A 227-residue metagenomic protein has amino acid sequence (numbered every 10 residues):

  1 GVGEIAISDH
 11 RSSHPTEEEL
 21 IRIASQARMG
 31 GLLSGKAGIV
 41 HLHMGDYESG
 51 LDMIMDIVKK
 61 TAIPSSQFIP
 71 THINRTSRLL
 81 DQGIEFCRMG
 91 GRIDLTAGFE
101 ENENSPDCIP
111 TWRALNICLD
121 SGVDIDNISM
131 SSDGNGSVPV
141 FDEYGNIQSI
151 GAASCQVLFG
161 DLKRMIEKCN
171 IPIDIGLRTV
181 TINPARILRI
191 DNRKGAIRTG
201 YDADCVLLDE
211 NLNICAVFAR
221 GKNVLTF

Functional and structural regions predicted by a protein language model:
G1-S13: Metal-cofactor-binding active-site regions of metalloenzymes
H10-F141, I147-Q148: Active-site core of metal-dependent hydrolases
D120-Y201, C205-L207: His/Asp/Glu-enriched, well-ordered alpha-helical/loop segment that forms or immediately abuts the divalent-metal
E210-L212: Short, small/polar residue-rich loop motifs at catalytic or cofactor-binding pockets
V217: Short aromatic-centered micro-motifs
